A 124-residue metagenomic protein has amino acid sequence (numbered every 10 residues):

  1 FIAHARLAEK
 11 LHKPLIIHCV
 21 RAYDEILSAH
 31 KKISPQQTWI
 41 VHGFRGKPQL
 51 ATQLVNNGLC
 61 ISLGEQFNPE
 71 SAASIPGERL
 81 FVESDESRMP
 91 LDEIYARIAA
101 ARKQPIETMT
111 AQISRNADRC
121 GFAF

Functional and structural regions predicted by a protein language model:
F1-N57, Q104: Divalent metal-binding pocket/active-site signature
R6-L11, Y95-F124: Mid-to-C-terminal alpha-helical segments outside catalytic/metal-binding sites
A8, L54, A72, D85 (+1 more regions): Conserved, mostly hydrophobic/aromatic
C19, G43, L59, E65-F67 (+1 more regions): Active-site metal-binding loops of divalent metal-dependent hydrolases
P35, G77-E78: Acidic, glycine-centered active-site loop in nucleotide-sugar glycosyltransferases
P48-T52, E70-I75, P90-E93: Short, charged, surface-exposed secondary-structure boundary motifs
E78-P90: Short acidic/histidine-rich active-site segments
